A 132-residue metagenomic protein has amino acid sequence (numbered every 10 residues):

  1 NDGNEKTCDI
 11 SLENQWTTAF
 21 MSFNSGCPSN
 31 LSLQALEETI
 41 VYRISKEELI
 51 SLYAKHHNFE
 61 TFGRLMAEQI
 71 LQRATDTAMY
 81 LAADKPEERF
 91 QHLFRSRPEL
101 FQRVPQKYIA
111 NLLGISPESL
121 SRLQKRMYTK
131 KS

Functional and structural regions predicted by a protein language model:
N1-Q34: Cyclic nucleotide-binding regulatory domains
C8, V41-Y42: A residue-level structural signature of the nucleotidyltransferase/glycosyltransferase Rossmann-like core
W16, N58, P98-E99: Generic structural signal for secondary-structure transition and capping sites
A19-F20, S51-L52, L93, L123: Residues that scaffold the ATP/ADP-binding catalytic core of kinase and kinase-like folds
S29, E48-K85, R89: A small-molecule sensor/coupling module
E38: Conserved binding/recognition cores within well-folded domains
D84-S132: Phosphate-/nucleic-acid-contacting segments
